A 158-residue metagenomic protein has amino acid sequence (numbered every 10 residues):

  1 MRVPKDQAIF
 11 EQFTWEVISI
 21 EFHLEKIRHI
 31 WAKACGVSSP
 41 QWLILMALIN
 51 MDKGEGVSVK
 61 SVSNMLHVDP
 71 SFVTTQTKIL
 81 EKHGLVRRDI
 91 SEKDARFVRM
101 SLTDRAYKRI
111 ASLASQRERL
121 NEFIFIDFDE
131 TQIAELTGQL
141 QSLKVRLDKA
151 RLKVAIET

Functional and structural regions predicted by a protein language model:
M1-C35, H83: N-terminal leader segment of winged-helix/HTH proteins
M1-D6, E130-T158: C-terminal regulatory/oligomerization modules of transcriptional regulators
E16, L43-A47, K108: Pre-recognition alpha-helix immediately N-terminal to the DNA-recognition helix within helix-turn-helix or winged-helix
I27-D69: N-terminal helix-turn-helix DNA-binding core of bacterial DNA-binding proteins
V59, T77-K78: Short, hydrophobic-biased segments on the C-terminal half of alpha helices that form "recognition helices"
K78-G138: Charged, amphipathic alpha-helical coiled-coil/dimerization segments
